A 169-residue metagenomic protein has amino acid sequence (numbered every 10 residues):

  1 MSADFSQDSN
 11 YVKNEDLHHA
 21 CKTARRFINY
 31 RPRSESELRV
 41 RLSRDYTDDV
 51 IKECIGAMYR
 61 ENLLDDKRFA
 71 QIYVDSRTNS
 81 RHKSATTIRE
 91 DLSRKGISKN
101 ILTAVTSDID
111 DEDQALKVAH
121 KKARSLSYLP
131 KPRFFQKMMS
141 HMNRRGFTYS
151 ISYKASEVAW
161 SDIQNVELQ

Functional and structural regions predicted by a protein language model:
M1-Q169: An alpha-helical, amphipathic repeat domain used for nucleic-acid recognition, typified by the mTERF helical solenoid
